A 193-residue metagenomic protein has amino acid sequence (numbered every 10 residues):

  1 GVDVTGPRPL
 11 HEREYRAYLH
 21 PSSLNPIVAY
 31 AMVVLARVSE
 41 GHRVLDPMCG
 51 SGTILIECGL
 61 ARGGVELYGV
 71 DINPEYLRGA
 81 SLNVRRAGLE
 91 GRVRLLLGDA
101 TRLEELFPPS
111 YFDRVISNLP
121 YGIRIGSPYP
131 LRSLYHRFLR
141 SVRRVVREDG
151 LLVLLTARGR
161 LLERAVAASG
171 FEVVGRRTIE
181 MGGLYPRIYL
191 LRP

Functional and structural regions predicted by a protein language model:
V2-P193: Class I S-adenosyl-L-methionine-dependent methyltransferase catalytic core
